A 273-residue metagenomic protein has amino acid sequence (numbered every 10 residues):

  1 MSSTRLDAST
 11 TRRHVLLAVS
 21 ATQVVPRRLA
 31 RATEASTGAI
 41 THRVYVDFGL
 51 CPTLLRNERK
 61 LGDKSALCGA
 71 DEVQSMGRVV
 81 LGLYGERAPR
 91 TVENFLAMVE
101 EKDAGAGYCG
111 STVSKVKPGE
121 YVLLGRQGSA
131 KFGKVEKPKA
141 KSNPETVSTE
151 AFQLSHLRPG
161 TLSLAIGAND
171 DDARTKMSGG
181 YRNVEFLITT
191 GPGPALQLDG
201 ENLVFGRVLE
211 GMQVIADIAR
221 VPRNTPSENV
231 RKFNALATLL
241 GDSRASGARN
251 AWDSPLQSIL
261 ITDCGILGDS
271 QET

Functional and structural regions predicted by a protein language model:
S2, T10-T273: Cyclophilin-like peptidyl-prolyl cis-trans isomerases
